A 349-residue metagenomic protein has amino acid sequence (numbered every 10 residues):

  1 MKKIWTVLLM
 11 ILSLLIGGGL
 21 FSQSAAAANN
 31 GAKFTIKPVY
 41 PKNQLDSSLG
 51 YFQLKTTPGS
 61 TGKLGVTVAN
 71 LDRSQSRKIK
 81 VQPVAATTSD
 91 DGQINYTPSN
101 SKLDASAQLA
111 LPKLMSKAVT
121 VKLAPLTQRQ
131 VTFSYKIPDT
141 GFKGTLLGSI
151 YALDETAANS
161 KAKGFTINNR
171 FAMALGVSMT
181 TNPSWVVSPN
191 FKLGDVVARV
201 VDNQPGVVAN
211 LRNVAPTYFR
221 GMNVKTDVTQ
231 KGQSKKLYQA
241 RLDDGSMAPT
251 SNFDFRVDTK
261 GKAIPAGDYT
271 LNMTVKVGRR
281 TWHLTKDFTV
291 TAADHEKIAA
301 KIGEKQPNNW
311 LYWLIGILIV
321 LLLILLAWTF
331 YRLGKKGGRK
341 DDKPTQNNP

Functional and structural regions predicted by a protein language model:
K2-A27, W313-R332: Sec-dependent N-terminal signal peptides of Gram-positive bacterial secreted proteins and lipoproteins
P38-R77, P189-V201: Beta-sheet-dominated interaction scaffolds and their linkers
S48, P58-G65, R129-V131, K143-S149 (+1 more regions): Short, solvent-exposed loop/turn segments enriched in Ser/Thr/Gly
T56-T61, S74, A124-Q128, D202 (+1 more regions): Solvent-exposed, conformationally flexible loop/turn segments
R77-K102, Q130-V131, K136-S184, K262-A300: Terminal connector regions
N100-F142, K231-I264: Intrinsically disordered, low-complexity Pro/Gly/Ser/Thr-rich segments with frequent PxxP/GP/PP motifs and embedded
T180-I315: Membrane-proximal extracellular "stem/stalk" segments of glycoproteins immediately N-terminal to a transmembrane helix
K335-P349: Cytoplasmic C-terminal tails of single-pass
